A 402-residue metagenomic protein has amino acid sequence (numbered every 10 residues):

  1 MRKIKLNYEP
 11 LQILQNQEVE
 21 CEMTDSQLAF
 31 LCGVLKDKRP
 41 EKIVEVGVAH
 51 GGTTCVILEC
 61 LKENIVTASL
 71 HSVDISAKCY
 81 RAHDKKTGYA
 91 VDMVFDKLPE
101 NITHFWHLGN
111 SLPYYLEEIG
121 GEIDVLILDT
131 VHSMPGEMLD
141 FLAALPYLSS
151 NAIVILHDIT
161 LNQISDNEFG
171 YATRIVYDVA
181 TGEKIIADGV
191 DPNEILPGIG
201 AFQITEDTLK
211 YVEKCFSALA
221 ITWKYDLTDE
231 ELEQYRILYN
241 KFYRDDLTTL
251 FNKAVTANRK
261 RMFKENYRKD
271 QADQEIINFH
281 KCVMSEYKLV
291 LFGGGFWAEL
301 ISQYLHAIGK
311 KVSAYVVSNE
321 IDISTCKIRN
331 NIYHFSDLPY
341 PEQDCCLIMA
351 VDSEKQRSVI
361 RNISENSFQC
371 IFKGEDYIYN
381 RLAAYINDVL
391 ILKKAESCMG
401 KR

Functional and structural regions predicted by a protein language model:
M1-N7, R81-G88, E299-S313: Short, compositionally biased "basic patch" segments
R2-K38, K264-D273: Class I SAM-dependent methyltransferase Rossmann-like catalytic core, especially the SAM/SAH-binding loop
L14-E20, E41-I43, G47-V48, L98-H104 (+1 more regions): Acidic/glycine-enriched edge-of-secondary-structure segments
V19, M23, E45-A49, H132 (+2 more regions): Conserved aromatic-histidine-acidic binding/catalytic patches
E20-M23, T103-W106, T130-S133, E265-Q271 (+1 more regions): Short, flexible loop segments at the rims of nucleotide/cofactor-binding pockets, characterized by
C21, C32, C55, C60 (+7 more regions): Generic recognition of cysteine residues
L28-F263: S-adenosylmethionine/decaboxylated-SAM
K253, N258-R402: Hydrophobic, well-ordered beta-alpha structural blocks that scaffold small-molecule cofactor pockets
